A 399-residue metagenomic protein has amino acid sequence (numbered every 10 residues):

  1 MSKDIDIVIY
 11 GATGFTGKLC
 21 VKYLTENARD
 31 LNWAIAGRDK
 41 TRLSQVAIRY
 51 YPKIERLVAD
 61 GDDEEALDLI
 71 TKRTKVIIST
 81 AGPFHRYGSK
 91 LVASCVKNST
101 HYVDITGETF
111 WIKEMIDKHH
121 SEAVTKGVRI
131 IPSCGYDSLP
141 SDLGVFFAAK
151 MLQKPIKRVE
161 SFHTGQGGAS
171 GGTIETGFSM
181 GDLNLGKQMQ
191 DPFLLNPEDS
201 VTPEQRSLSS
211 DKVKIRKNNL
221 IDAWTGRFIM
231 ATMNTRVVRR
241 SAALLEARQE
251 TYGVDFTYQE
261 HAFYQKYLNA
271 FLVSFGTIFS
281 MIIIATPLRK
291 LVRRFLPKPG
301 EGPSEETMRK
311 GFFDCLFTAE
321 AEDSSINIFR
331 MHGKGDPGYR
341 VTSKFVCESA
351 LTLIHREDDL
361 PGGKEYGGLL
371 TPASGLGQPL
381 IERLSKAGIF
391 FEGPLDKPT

Functional and structural regions predicted by a protein language model:
D6, K75-V76, H101: Structural motif
I7-E26: N-terminal Rossmann NAD(P)H-binding glycine-rich loop of SDR-like oxidoreductase domains
R29-R42: Conserved glycine-rich Rossmann-like NAD(P)H-binding loop of the short-chain dehydrogenase/reductase
A36, T80, I105: The conserved SAM/SAH-binding core of class I Rossmann-like methyltransferase domains, concentrating on the hydrophobic
V46-K53: Short, conserved SAM-binding/catalytic segment of Class I S-adenosyl-L-methionine-dependent methyltransferases
V58-T74, T80-R86: Conserved Rossmann-fold cofactor-binding substructure of NAD(P)-dependent oxidoreductases
P83-S200: Glycine-/Pro-rich loop/turn segments that contact NAD(P) or position catalytic residues in Rossmann-like domains
K150-T399: C-terminal catalytic/substrate-binding lobe primarily of soluble NAD(P)-dependent oxidoreductases
